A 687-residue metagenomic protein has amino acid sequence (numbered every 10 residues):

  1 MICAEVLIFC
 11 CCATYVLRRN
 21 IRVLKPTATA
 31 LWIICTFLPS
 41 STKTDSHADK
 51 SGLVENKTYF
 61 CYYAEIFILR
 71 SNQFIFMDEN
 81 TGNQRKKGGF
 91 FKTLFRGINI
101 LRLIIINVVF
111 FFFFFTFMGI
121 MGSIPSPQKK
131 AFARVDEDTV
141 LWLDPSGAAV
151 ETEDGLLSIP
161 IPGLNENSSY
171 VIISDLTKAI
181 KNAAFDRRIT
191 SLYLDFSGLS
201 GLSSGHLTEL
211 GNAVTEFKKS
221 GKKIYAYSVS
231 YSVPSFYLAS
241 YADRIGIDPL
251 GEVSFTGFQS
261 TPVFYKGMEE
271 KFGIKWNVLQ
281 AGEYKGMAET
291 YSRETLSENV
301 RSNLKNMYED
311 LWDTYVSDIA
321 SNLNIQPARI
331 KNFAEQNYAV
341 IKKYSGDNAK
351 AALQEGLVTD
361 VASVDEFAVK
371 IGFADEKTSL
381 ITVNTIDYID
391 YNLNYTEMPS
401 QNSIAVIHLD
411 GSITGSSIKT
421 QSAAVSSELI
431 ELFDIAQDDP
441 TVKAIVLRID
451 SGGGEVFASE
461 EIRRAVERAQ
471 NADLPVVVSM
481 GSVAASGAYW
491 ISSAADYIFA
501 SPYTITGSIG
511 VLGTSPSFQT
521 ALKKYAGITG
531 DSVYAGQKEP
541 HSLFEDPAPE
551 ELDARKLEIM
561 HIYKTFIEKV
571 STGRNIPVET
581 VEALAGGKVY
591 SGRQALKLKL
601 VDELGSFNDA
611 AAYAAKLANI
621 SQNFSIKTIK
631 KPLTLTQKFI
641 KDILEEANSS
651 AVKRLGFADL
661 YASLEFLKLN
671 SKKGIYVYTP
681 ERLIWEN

Functional and structural regions predicted by a protein language model:
C3, C10-C12, C35, C61: Cysteine-centered motifs
N56-K57, Y62-L101: N-terminal Lys/Arg-rich, disordered targeting/topogenic segments
D78, F95, Q401-T441, E558 (+1 more regions): Intrinsic disorder and flexible/low-complexity segments
E79, K266-G372, Q519-A614, S621: Charged, glycine-interspersed solvent-exposed loop segments at helix/strand-loop junctions that cap or gate access
F91-K129: Hydrophobic alpha-helical transmembrane signal-anchor segments
F132, T139-P262, T396-A521: Cleft-lining beta-strand/loop regions that shape enzyme active-site pockets
K419-I640, E646: C-terminal structured domain segments across diverse proteins
